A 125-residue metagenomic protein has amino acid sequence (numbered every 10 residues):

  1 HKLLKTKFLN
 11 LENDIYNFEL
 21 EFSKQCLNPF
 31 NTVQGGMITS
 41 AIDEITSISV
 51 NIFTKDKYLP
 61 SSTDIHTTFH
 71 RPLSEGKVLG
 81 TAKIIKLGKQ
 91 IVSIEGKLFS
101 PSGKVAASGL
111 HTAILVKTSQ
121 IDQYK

Functional and structural regions predicted by a protein language model:
H1-K125: Terminal targeting signals and extreme-terminal segments of soluble enzymes
